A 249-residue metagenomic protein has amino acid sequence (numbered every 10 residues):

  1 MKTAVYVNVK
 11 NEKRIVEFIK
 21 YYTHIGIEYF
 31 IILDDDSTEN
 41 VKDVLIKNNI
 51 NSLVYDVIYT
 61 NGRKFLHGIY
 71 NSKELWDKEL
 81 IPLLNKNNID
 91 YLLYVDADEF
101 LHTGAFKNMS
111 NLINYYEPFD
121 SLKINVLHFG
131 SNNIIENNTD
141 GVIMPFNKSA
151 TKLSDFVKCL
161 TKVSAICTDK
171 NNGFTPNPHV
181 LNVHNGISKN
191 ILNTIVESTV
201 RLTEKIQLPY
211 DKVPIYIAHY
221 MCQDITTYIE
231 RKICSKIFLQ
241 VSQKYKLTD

Functional and structural regions predicted by a protein language model:
M1-T23: N-proximal low-complexity "stem/linker" segments adjacent to membrane-targeting elements
A4-V7, I31-I32, V54, K123: Structural recognition of the beta-strand scaffold that forms the well-ordered cores of secreted hydrolase catalytic
Y21, K78-L83, L112-Y115: A generic secondary-structure signal
E28-D36, D56-T60: Short beta-strand/loop segment that forms part of the nucleotide-sugar
E28-Y29, D90, D120: Short acidic/polar active-site loop segments enriched in Thr and Asp
K42-Y94: Active-site-proximal specificity loops/subdomain of glycosyltransferases
I69-E74, T103-D249: Catalytic-site signature of metal-activated, phosphate-bearing donor transferases, centered on the GT-A/GT-A-like
D96-F100: The conserved acidic donor/metal-binding loop of glycosyltransferases
